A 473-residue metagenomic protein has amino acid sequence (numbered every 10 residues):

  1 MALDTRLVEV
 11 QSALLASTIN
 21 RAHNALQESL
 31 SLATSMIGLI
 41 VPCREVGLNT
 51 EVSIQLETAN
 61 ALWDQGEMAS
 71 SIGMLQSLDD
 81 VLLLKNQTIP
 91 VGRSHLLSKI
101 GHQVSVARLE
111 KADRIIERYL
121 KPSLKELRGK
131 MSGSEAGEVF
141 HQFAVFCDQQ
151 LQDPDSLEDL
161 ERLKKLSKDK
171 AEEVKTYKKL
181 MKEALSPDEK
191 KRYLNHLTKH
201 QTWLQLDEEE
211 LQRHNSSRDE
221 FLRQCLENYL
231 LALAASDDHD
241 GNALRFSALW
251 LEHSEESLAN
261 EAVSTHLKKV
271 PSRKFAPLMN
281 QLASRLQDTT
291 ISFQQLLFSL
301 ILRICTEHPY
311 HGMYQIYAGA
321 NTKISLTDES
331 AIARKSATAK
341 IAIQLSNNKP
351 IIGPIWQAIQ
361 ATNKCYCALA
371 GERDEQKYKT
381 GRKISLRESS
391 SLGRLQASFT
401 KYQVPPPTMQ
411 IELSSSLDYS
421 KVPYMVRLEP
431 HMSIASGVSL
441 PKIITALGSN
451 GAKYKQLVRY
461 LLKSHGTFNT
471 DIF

Functional and structural regions predicted by a protein language model:
M1-G129: Alpha-solenoid helical-repeat scaffolds
A2-V41, A61, Q103, T265-A320 (+1 more regions): Extended amphipathic alpha-helical scaffold segments
E9, A16, E51, T58 (+12 more regions): Structural register within alpha-helical repeat arrays
E9-S12, E28, L32, I54 (+18 more regions): Structural recognition of alpha-solenoid helical scaffolds
N24, R44, G66, N86 (+7 more regions): Short coil/turn linking the two alpha-helices of tandem helical-hairpin repeats
L39-R44, L78-N86, V104, I116 (+10 more regions): Alpha-helical junction/boundary sensor with strong preference for TPR arrays
C147, P154-L211: Long intrinsically disordered, low-complexity regions that are acidic and Ser/Thr-rich
P405-F473: Conserved ATP-binding subdomain of kinase catalytic cores across diverse folds
